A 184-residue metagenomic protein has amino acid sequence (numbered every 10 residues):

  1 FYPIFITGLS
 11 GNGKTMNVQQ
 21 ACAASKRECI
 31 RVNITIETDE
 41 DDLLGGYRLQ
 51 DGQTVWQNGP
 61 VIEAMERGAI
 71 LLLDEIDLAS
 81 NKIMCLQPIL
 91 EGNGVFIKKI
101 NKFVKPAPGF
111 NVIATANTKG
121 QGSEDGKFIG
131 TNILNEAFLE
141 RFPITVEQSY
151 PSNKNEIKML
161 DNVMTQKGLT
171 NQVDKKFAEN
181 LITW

Functional and structural regions predicted by a protein language model:
F1-Q172: AAA+ P-loop NTPase catalytic core and its hallmark functional loops
D174-W184: Short conserved motifs of the RecA-like P-loop NTPase core
